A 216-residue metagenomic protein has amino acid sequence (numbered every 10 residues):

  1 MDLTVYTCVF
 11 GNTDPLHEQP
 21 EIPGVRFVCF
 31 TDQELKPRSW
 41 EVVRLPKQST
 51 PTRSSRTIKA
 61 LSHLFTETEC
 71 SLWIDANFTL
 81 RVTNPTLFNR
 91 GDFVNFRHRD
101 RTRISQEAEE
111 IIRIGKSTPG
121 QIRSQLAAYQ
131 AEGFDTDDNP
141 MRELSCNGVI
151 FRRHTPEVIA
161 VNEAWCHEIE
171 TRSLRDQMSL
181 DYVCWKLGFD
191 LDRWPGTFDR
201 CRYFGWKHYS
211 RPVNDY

Functional and structural regions predicted by a protein language model:
M1, P23, K59, I74 (+1 more regions): Residues that flank catalytic or metal-binding motifs in active/ligand-binding sites
M1-R56, F65-E69, E157, I169-R175 (+2 more regions): N-terminal anchoring/stem segment of glycosyltransferases
V5, F27, H63, N77 (+3 more regions): A residue-level signal for conserved active-site and pocket-lining positions in enzyme catalytic cores
Y6-V9, F30-D32, I74-A76, V82 (+2 more regions): Short His-Asn-centered micro-motif
T13-P15, K36-R38, L80-N84, F88 (+3 more regions): Short catalytic/ligand-binding loop motif for oxyanion handling, primarily in non-cytosolic enzymes, centered on
V25, C29-T31, P37-R38, V42-R56 (+5 more regions): Core catalytic alpha/beta fold that binds nucleotide/phospho-ligands
L61-R113: GT-A fold catalytic core of metal-dependent nucleotide-sugar glycosyltransferases, centered on the diacidic
T118-Y216: Catalytic core and acceptor-binding pocket of nucleotide-sugar-dependent glycosyltransferases
